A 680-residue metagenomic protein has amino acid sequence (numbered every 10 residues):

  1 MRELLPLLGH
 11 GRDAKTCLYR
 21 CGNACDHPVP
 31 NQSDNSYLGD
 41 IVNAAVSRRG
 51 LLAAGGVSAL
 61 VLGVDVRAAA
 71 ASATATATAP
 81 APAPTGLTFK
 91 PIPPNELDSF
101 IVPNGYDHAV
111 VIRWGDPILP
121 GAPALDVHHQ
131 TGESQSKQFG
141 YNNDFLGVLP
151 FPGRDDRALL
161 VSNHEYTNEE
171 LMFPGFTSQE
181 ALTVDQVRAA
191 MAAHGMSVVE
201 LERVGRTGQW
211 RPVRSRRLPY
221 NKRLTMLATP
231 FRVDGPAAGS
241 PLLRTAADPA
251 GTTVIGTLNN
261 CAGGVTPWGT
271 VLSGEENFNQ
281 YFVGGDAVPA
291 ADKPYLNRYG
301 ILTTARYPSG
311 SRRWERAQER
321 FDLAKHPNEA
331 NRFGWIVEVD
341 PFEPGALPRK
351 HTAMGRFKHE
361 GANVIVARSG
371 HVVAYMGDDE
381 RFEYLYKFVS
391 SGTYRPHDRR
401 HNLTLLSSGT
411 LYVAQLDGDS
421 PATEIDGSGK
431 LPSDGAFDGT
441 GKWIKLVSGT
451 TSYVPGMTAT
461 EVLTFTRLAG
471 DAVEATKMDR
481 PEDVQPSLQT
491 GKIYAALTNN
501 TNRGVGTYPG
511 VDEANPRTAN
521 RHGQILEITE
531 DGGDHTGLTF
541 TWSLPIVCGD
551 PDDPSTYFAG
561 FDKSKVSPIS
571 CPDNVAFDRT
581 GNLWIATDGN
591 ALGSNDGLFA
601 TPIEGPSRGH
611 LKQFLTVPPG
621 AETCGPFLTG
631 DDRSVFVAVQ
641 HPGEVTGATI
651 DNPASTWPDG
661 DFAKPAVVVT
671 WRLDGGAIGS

Functional and structural regions predicted by a protein language model:
M1-V46: N-terminal secretory signal peptides
A44, G50-S72: N-terminal export signals
S99-R113, G121-S134, T207-G251, V339-R356 (+4 more regions): Blade-edge beta-strand/turn elements of extracellular beta-propeller and related beta-sheet repeat scaffolds
S134-V148, P249-A262, A472-D483, F561-A576 (+1 more regions): Signature of short aromatic-glycine-proline-rich micro-motifs recurring in repeat-based ectodomains
E165-A190, N279-P327, S390-T393, N499-A519 (+2 more regions): Short, conserved, GDST-rich strand-edge loop motifs in beta-rich repeat architectures
V184-H194, T207-K222, E383-A469, V473-T476 (+5 more regions): Beta-propeller fold recognition
V184-T229, N260, G264-F321, T518-H535 (+1 more regions): Carboxylate/His-rich catalytic cores and anion/metal-binding grooves
H194-L201, R332-P341, V389, N520-E530 (+2 more regions): Beta-propeller blade signature
